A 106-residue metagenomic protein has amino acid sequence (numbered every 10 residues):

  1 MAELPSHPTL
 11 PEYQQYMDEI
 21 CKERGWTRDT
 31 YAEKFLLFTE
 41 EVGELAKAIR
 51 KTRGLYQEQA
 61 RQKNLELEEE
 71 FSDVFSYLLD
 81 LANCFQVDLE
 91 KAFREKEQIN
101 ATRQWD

Functional and structural regions predicted by a protein language model:
M1-F71, F75-D106: Flexible "arm" and connector segments at domain edges
